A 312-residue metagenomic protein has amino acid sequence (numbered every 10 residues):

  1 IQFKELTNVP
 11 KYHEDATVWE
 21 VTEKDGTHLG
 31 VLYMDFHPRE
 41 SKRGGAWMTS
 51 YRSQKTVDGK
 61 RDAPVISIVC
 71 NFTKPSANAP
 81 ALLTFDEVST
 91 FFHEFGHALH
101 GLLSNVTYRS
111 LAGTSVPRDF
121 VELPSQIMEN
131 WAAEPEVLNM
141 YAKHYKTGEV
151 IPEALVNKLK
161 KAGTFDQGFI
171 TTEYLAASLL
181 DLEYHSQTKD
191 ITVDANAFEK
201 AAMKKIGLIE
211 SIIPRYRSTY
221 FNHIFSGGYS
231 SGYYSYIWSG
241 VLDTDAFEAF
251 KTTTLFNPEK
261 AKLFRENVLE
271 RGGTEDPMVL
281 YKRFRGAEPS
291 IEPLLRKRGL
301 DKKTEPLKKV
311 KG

Functional and structural regions predicted by a protein language model:
I1-G312: Cation-handling catalytic/transport regions enriched in His/Asp/Glu
